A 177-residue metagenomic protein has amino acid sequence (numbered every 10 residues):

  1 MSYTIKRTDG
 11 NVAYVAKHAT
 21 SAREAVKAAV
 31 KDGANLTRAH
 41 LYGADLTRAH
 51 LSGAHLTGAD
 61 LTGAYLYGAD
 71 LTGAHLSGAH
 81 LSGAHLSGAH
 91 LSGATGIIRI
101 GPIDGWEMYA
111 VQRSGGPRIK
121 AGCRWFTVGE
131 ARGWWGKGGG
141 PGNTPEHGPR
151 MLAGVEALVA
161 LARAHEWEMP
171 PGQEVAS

Functional and structural regions predicted by a protein language model:
M1-H80, R163-S177: Extended, small-residue-rich solenoid/repeat segments and analogous flexible loops that form exposed scaffolds
T4, D60, Y65, G116 (+2 more regions): Extended, non-core accessory segments
D9-K17, G116-I119, G133-N143: Charged, low-complexity surface segments at secondary-structure and domain boundaries
A22, A29-K31, M108, G136-G138 (+1 more regions): General N-terminal targeting signals
Y42, Y65-Y67, A121-R124, G139: Functionally constrained cores in energy, signaling, and assembly domains
L76, L81, L86-K137: Glycine-rich hexapeptide-repeat left-handed beta-helix
G122-R124, W134-M169: Domain-scale recognition of modular recruitment/scaffold domains used in eukaryotic signaling
